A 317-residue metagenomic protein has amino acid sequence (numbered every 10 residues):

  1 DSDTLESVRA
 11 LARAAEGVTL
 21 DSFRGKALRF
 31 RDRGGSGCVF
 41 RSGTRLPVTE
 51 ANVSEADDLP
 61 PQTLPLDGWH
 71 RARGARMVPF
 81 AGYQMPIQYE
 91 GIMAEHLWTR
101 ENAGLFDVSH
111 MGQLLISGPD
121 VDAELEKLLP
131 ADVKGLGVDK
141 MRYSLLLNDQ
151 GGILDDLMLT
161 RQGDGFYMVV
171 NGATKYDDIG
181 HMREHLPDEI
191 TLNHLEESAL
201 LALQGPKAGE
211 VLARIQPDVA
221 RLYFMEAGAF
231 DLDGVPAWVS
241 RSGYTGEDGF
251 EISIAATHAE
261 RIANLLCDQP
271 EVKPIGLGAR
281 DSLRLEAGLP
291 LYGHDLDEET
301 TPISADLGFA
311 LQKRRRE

Functional and structural regions predicted by a protein language model:
D1-I87, M93, L159-E317: Conserved, structured C-terminal
V8, H110, D120-L125, R142 (+3 more regions): Generic hydrophobic, aliphatic-rich segments that mediate packing or membrane embedding
L64, R71-R73, P79-Y83, T99 (+3 more regions): Short, basic and Ser/Thr-rich N-terminal targeting/leader segments
P79, Q84-P86, G104-D107, Q113-L115 (+4 more regions): Short, conserved beta-strand segments within well-ordered enzyme catalytic domains that often line or immediately flank
I92-F106: Polyanion/phosphate-binding surface patch
E101-G104, A131, D188-I190: Glycine-/small-residue-rich beta-strand-loop submotif within the FAD-binding core of flavoenzymes
G104-L128, L195-A213: Short glycine-/aliphatic-rich beta-strand segments at the starts of folded cytosolic domains
P119-I153, A208-V235: Internal amphipathic helical hairpin motif
